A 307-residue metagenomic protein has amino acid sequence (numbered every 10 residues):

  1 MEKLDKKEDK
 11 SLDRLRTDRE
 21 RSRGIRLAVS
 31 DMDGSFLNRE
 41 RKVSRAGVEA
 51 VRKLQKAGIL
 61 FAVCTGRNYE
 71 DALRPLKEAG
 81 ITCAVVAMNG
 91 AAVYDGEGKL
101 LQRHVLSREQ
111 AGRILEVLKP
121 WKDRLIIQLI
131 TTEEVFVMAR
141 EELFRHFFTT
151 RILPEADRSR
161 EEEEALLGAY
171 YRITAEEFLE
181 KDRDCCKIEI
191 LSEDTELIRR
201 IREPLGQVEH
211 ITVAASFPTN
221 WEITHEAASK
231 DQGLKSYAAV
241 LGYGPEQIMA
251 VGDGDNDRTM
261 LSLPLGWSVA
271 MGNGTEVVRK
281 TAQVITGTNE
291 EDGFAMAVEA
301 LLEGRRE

Functional and structural regions predicted by a protein language model:
E2-K3, T17-L27, V43-S44, W221-E307: Mg2+-dependent phosphoryl-transfer enzymes with acidic/Ser/Thr/Gly-rich catalytic loops
R26-R39: Asp-based phosphoryl-transfer active-site loop
M32, R67, G90, D253-G254: Active-site metal-binding loops of divalent metal-dependent hydrolases
R41-A57, S107-Q110, A169-I173, A228-S236 (+1 more regions): Short, acidic loop-to-helix structural element flanking the phosphoryl-transfer center in phosphate-processing enzymes
R45-P154: Active-site phosphate-binding/coordination module
G58-A62, I81-C83, K187, E246-Q247 (+2 more regions): Short active-site oxyanion
A79-I81, N89, V208-E209, L263-L265 (+1 more regions): Short, structured coil segments at secondary-structure junctions
L125, I130-V251: Conserved acidic, metal-coordinating active-site core of Asp-based, Mg2+-dependent phosphoryl-transfer enzymes
